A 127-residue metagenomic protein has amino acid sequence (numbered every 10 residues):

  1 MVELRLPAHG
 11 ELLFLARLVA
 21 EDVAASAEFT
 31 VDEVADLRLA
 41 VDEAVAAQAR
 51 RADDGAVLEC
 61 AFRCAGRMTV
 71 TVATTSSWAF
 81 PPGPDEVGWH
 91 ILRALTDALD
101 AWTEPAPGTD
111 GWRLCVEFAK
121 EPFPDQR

Functional and structural regions predicted by a protein language model:
M1-E3, A47-R127: Conserved beta-strand-loop-beta-strand hairpin that lines the nucleotide-binding pocket of ATP/GTP-utilizing enzymes
M1-L39: Bergerat-fold GHKL ATPase/HATPase_c domain
T30-G55: Conserved ATP-binding N-box helix of the HATPase_c
